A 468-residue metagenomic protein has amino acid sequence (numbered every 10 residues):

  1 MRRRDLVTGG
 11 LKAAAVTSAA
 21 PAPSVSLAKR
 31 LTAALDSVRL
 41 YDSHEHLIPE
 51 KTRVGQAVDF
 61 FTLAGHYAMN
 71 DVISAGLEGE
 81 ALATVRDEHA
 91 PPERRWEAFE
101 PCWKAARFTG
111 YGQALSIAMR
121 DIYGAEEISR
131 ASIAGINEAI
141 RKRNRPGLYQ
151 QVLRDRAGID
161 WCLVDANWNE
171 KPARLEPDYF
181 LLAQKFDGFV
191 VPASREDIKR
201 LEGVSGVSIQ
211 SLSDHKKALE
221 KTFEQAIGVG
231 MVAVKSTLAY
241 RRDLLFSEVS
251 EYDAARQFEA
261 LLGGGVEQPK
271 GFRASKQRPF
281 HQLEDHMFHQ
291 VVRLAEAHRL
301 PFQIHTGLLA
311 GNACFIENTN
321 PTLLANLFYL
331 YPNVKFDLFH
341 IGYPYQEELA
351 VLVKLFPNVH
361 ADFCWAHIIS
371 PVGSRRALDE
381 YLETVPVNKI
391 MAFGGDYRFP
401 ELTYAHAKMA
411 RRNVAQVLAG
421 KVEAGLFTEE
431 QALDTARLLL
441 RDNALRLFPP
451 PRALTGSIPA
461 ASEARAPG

Functional and structural regions predicted by a protein language model:
M1-V7: Twin-arginine (Tat) signal peptide motif
V7-G9, A13-A14, P23-Y41, F61-A106 (+3 more regions): Mid-to-C-terminal alpha-helical segments outside catalytic/metal-binding sites
P23-G203: N-terminal hydrophobic targeting/anchoring segments and the immediately downstream early-domain regions of hydrolases
H44, C162, V234, H305 (+3 more regions): Divalent metal-coordination and catalytic microenvironments
E50, D337-I341, D362-W365, V385-K408: Short acidic/histidine-rich active-site segments
K51-V54, N312-P321, Q346-L355, P371-D379 (+1 more regions): Histidine/acidic-residue-rich catalytic or RNA/ligand-binding cores of hydrolases and nuclease-related proteins
A166, L175-R278: Active-site-proximal, glycine-rich beta->alpha crossover segments in alpha/beta enzymes that shape flexible
V229-E348: Divalent metal-binding pocket/active-site signature
